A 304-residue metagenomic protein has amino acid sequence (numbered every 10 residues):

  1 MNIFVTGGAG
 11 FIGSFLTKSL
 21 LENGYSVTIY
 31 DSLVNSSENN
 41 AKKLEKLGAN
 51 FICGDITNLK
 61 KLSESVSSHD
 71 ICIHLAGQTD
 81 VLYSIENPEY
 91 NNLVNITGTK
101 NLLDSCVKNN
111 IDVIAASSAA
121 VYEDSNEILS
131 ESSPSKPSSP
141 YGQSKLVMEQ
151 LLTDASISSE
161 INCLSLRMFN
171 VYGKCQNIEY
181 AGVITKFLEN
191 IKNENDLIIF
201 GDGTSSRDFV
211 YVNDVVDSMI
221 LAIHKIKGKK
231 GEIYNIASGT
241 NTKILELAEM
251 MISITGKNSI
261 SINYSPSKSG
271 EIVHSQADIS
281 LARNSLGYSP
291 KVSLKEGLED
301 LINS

Functional and structural regions predicted by a protein language model:
M1-V171: N-terminal Rossmann-like NAD(P)+-binding domain of SDR-like oxidoreductases, especially those catalyzing
L16, I191-S304: C-terminal substrate-binding subdomain of Rossmann-fold SDR/epimerase-dehydratase oxidoreductases
E45, Q176-Y180, T240, P290: Residue-level signature of the cytosolic catalytic core of signaling kinases
K61, I71, Y90, V183 (+3 more regions): Residue-level recognition of oxygen-bearing side chains
S133, P137-S144, M168, Q176 (+2 more regions): The catalytic Tyr-centered alpha-helix of NAD(P)H-dependent dehydrogenases
P140, M148, Y180, I244 (+1 more regions): Conserved donor sugar-nucleotide recognition element shared by glycan-biosynthetic enzymes
V147, L151, A155, F187 (+2 more regions): Hydrophobic alpha-helix immediately C-terminal to the catalytic Tyr-X-X-X-Lys motif of short-chain
G173-K174, S269: Short beta-strand->alpha-helix junction loop in the catalytic core of nucleotide-activated group-transfer enzymes
